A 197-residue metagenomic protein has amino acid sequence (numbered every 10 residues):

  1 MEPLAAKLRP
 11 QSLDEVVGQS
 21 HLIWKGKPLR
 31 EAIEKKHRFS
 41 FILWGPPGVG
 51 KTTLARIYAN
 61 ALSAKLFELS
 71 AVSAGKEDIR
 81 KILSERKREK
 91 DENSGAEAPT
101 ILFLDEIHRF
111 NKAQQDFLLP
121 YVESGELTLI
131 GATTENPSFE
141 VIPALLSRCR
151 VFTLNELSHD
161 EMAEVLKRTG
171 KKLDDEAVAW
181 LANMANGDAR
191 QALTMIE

Functional and structural regions predicted by a protein language model:
M1-E2, E31-S70, S84-E85, L119-S124: Walker A/P-loop
M1-K35: A short, basic N-terminal segment
S12, L62, G75, E106 (+6 more regions): Helical "lid/switch" subdomain of P-loop NTPase nucleotide-binding domains
D14, F41, F152: Conserved beta-strand position immediately N-terminal to the Walker
L22-K27, A64-I101, K112: Short glycine-rich substrate-engagement loop in P-loop NTPases that contacts/grips substrate
I33, L104, H108-N136, E140-S147: Conserved catalytic/switch belt of AAA+ P-loop NTPases
V141-K171, D175-E176, T194: Conserved AAA+ ATPase core "coupling" helix
A179-M184, R190-E197: C-terminal helical "lid" of AAA+/P-loop NTPase domains
